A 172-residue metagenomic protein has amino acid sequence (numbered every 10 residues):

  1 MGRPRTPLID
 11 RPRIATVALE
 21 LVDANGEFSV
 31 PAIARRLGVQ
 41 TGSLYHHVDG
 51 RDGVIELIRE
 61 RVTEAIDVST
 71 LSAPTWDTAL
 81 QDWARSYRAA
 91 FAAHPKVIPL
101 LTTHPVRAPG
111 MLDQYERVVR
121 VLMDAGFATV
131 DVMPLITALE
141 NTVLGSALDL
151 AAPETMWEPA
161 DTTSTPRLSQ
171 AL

Functional and structural regions predicted by a protein language model:
M1-A32, V48-E56: Basic, helix-initiating cap at the start of DNA-binding domains
P12-E20, R36, G53-L71, T78-S86 (+2 more regions): Alpha-helical structural segments
I33-R36, L44: Append "Primarily bacterial transcriptional regulators
T41-G42, D52: The DNA-contacting recognition helix of HTH DNA-binding domains and analogous helical DNA-recognition elements
H47-V48, L135: Residues in the recognition helix of alpha-helical DNA-binding motifs
D67-D113, T129, I136: Hydrophobic alpha-helical connector segments
Q114-T142, S146-L168: Hydrophobic alpha-helical bundle segments that form small-molecule/ligand-binding pockets
Q170-L172: Non-DNA-binding regulatory cores of transcription-related proteins, predominantly C-terminal effector-binding
